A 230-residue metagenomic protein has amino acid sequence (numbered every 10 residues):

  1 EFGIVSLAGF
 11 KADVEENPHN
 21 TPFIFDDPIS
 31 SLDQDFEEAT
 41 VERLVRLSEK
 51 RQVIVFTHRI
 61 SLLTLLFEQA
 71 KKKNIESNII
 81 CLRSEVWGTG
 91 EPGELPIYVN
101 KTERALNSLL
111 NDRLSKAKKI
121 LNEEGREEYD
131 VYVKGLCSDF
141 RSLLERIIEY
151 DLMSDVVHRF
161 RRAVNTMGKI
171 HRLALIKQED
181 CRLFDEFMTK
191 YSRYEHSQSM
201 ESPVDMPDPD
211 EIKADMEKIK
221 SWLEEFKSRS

Functional and structural regions predicted by a protein language model:
E1-F23: GG-anchored amphipathic helix commonly corresponding to the ABC/SMC/Rad50 NBD signature/C-loop
F25-P28: Walker B catalytic motif
S31-Q34, E38: Conserved D-loop-proximal element of ABC-family nucleotide-binding domains
A39-D151, F160-A174, Q178-M188, P207-R229: C-terminal lobe/lid and adjacent interdomain/linker elements of RecA-like ASCE P-loop ATPase modules
L183-E201: PAPS-dependent sulfotransferase catalytic core
S202-M206: Short coil/turn segments at secondary-structure boundaries
